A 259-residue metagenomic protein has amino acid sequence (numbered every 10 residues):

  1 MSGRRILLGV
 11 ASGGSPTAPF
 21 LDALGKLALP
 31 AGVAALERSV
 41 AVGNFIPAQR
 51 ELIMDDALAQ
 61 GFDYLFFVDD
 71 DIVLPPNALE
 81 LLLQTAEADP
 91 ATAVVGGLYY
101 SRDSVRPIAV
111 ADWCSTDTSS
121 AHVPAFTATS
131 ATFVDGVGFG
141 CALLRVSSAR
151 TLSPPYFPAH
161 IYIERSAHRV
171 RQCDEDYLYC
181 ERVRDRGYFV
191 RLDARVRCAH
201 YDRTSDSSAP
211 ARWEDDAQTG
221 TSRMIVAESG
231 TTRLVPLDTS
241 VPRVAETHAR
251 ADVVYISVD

Functional and structural regions predicted by a protein language model:
M1-V40: N-proximal low-complexity "stem/linker" segments adjacent to membrane-targeting elements
N44-Q49: A short, glycine-/small-residue-rich helix N-cap motif at loop->alpha-helix starts within glycosyltransferase
L52-Y64: Active-site nucleotide-sugar/metal-binding loop of Leloir-type enzymes
A57, A86, V183: Hydrophobic pocket-lining residues that define ligand/cofactor binding sites across diverse proteins
F62, P90-T92, Y188: Short, high-confidence coil segments that cap the C-terminus of an alpha-helix and link into the following beta-strand
F62-V73: Short beta-strand-to-loop acidic/aromatic patch adjacent to the donor-nucleotide binding site
P75-I163: Conserved catalytic core of nucleotide-sugar-dependent glycosyltransferases
P155-T247, A251-V258: C-terminal catalytic/acceptor-binding lobe
